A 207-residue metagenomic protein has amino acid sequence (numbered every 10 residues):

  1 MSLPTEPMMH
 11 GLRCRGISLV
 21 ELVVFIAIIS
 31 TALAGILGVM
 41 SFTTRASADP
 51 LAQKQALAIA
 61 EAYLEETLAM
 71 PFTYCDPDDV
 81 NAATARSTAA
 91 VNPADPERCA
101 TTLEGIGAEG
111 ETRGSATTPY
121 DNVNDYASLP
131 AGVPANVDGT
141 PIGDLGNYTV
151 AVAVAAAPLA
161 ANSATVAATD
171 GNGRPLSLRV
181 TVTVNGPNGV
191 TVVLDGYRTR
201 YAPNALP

Functional and structural regions predicted by a protein language model:
M1-I17: N-terminal leader/signal peptides at the extreme start of proteins
T5, L37, D49-Q53, M70 (+1 more regions): Short amphipathic alpha-helical leader/targeting segments
M9-G11, S41, P50, L194: General helical secondary-structure elements
I17-E61: Aliphatic-rich helix starts adjacent to a transmembrane/signal segment
K54-P207: Low-complexity, Gly/Pro-rich coil/beta segments used as flexible assembly/activation regions
